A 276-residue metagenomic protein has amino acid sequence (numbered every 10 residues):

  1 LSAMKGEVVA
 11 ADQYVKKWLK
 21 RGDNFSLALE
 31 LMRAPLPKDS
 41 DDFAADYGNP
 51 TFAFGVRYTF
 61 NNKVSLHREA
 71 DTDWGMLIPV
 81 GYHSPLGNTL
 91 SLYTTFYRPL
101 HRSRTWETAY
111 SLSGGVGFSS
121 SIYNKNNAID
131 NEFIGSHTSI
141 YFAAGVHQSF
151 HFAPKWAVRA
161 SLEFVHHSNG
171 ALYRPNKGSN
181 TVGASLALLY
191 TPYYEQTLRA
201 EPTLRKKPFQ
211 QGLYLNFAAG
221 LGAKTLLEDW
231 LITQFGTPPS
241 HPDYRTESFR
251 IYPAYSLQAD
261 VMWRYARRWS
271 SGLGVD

Functional and structural regions predicted by a protein language model:
L1-A3, F52-V56, Y110-G114, A144-V146 (+3 more regions): Membrane-embedded beta-strand positions of outer-membrane beta-barrel proteins
A3-V9, R33, V56-N62, G114-I122 (+4 more regions): Transmembrane beta-strands of outer-membrane beta-barrel pores
E7-A28, H67, T72-Y82, T225-Q258: Surface-exposed strand-loop-strand hairpins of Gram-negative outer-membrane beta-barrel proteins
A11-K16, S65-D71, S121-I129, G170-K177 (+2 more regions): Outer-membrane beta-barrel translocator domains and adjoining extracellular loop/strand segments of Gram-negative
R21-L27, G48-P50, S84-L92, S136-F142 (+3 more regions): Residues that define the transmembrane beta-barrel architecture of outer-membrane proteins
L27-P35, V56-Y58, L92-L100, L112-V116 (+5 more regions): Residues on the lipid-exposed face of transmembrane beta-strands in outer-membrane beta-barrel proteins
L29, N180-E201: Outer-membrane beta-barrel "beta-signal"
K38-D41, R104-W106, F150-V158, Y194-L198 (+1 more regions): Repeated loop/turn-to-beta-strand initiation elements of outer-membrane beta-barrel proteins
